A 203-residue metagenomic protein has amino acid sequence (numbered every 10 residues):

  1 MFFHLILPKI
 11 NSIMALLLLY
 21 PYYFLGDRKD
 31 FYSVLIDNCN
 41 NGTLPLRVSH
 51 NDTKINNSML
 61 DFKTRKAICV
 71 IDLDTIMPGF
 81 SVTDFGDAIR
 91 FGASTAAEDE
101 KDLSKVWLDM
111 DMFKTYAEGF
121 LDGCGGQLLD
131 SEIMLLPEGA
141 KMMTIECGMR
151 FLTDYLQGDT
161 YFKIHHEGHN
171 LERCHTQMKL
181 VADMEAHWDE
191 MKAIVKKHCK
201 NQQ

Functional and structural regions predicted by a protein language model:
M1-H50, I55-C69, M142, K163-H166 (+3 more regions): ATP-dependent phospho-/nucleotidyl transfer catalytic cores
G42, N56-A97: Catalytic activation segment of kinase domains across protein kinase-like and atypical kinase folds
V82-G126, M142-Y161: Active-site activation/catalytic loop segments of kinase-like enzymes and analogous catalytic loops in related
L128-A140: All-alpha amphipathic helical-bundle segments outside canonical DNA-binding/catalytic cores that form hydrophobic
T160-Y161, E185-W188: A structured, mid-to-C-terminal "fold-capping" secondary-structure block
C174: Phosphate-handling catalytic cores of nucleic-acid transaction enzymes
